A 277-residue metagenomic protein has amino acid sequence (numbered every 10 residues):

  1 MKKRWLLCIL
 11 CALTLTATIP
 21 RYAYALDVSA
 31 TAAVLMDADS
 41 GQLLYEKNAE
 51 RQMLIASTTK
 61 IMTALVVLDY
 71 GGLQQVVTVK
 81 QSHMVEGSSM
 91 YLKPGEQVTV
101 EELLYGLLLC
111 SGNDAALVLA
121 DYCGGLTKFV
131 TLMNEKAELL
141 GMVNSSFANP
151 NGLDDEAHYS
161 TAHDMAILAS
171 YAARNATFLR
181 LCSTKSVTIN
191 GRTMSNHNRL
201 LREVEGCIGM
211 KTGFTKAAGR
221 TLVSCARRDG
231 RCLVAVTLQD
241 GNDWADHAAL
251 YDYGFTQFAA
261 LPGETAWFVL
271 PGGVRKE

Functional and structural regions predicted by a protein language model:
K2, L132, T256: Non-catalytic cell-wall polysaccharide-engagement segments
K2-A23: Sec-dependent N-terminal signal peptides of Gram-positive bacterial secreted proteins and lipoproteins
K3-W5, Y22, I61, R228 (+1 more regions): Hydrophobic alpha-helical segments, especially transmembrane helices and their immediate juxtamembrane helical caps
W5-L7, L26, V130, I208: Generic alpha-helix initiation/capping and coil-helix boundary signal
L7-L10, Y122, R231: The N-terminal extracellular segments of secreted preproproteins, especially immediately downstream of signal
A17-H163, S170-R174: Active-site-adjacent loops and short helices of periplasmic peptidoglycan-processing enzymes
M142-V143, D154-E277: Domain-terminus/edge residues, biased toward the C-terminal soluble/receptor-binding domains of extracytoplasmic
